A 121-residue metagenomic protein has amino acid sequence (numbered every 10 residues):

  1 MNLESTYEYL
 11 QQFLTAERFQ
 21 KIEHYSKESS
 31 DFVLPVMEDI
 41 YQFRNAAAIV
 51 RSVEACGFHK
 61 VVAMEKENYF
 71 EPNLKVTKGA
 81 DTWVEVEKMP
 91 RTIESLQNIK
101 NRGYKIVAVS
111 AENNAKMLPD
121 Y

Functional and structural regions predicted by a protein language model:
M1-Y121: Post-transcriptional modification and biogenesis factors for structured RNAs of the translation apparatus
